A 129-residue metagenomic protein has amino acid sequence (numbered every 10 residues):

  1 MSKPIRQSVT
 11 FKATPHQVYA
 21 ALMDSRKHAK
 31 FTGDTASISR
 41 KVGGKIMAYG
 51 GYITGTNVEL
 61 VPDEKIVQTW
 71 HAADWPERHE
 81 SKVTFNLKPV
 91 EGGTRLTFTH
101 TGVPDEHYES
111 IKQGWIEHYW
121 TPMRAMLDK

Functional and structural regions predicted by a protein language model:
M1-S37: Hydrophobic ligand-binding cavity/cleft-lining segments
L22, T32, V61, W70 (+1 more regions): Short, flexible helix/strand-to-coil boundary loops that buttress conserved ligand/catalytic motifs in alpha/beta
A29, S37, M47, G51-T97 (+2 more regions): Hydrophobic-ligand binding "helix-grip"
G102-K129: A conserved amphipathic terminal alpha-helix motif
